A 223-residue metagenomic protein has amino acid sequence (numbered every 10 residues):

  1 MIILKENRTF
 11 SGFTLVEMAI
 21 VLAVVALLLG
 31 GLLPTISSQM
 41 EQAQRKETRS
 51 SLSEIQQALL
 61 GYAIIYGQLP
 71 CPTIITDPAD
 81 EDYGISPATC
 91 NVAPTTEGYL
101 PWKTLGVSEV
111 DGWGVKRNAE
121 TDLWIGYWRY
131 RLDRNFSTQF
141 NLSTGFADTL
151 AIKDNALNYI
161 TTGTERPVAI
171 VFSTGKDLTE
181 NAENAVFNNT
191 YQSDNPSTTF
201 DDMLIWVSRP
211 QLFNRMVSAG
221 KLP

Functional and structural regions predicted by a protein language model:
M1-R8: N-terminal secretory signal peptides that target proteins for export/translocation
T9-M40: N-terminal single-pass transmembrane signal-anchor helix
E41-P223: N-terminal pilin/flagellin-like segments and related low-complexity appendage regions
